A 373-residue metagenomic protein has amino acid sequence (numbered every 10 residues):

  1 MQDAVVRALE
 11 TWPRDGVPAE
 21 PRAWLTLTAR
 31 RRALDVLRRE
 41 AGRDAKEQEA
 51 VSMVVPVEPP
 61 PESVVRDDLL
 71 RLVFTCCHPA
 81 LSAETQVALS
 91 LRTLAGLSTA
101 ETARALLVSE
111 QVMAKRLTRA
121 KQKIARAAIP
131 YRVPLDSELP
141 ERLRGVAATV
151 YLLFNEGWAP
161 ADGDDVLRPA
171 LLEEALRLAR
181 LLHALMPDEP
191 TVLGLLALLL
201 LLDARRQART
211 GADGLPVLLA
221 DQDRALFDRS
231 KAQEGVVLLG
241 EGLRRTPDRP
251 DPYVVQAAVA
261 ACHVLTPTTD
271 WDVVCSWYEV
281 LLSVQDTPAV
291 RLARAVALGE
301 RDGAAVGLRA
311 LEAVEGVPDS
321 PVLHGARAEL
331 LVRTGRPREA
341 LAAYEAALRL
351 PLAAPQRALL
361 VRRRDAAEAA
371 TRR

Functional and structural regions predicted by a protein language model:
Q2-L9, A19-R39, D44-Q48, K121: Σ70-family region 2.3-2.4 aromatic/basic alpha-helix that recognizes the −10 promoter and nucleates DNA melting
E40, E47-E101, V108-E279: Amphipathic helix-loop-helix modules that constitute alpha-helical solenoid scaffolds
A179, M186, T246, Q285 (+2 more regions): Alpha-helical junction/boundary sensor with strong preference for TPR arrays
T191, Q256, A289-V290, V322 (+1 more regions): Start-of-helix register in tetratricopeptide repeats
L200, A261-L265, L298, L331 (+1 more regions): Residue at a conserved register position within TPR or TPR-like alpha-solenoid repeats
P337-P355: TPR/TPR-like (Sel1-like) alpha-helical repeat modules
